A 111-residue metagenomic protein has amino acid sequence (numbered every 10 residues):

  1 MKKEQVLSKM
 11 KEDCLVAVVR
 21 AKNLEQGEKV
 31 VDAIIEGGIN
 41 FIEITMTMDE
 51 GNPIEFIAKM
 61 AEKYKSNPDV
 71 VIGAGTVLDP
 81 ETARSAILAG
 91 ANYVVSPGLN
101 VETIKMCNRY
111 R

Functional and structural regions predicted by a protein language model:
M1-E81, S85-A89: Conserved N-terminal beta1-alpha1 strand-loop-helix module at the mouth
E81-R111: Hydrophobic, well-structured mid-protein blocks that either form specific transmembrane helices
